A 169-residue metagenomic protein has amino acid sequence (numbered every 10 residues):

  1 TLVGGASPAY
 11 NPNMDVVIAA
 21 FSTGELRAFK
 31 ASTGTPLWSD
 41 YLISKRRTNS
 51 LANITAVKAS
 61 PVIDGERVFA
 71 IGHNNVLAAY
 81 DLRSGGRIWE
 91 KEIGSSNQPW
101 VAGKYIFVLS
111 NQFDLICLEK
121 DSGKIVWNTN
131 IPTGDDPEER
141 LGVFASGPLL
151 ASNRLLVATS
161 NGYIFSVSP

Functional and structural regions predicted by a protein language model:
T1-M14, S39-I63, R87-G103, N128-L149: Extracytoplasmic beta-rich repeat domains
F21-S22, G65, G72-H73, S110-N111 (+2 more regions): Structural signature of WD-repeat beta-propellers
A31-G34, D81-S84, E119-S122, S168-P169: Short loop/turn segments that connect beta-strands within beta-propeller blades
D114, S122-W127, E139, Y163: Short loop/turn and low-complexity linker motifs enriched in small/turn-promoting residues
D121-K124, N153-P169: C-terminal closing repeat unit and adjoining cap/tail of repeat-based domains
